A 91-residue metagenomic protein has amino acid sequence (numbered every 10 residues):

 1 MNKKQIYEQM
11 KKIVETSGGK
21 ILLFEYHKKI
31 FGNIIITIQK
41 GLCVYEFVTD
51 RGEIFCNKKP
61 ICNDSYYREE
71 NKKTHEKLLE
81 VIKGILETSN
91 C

Functional and structural regions predicted by a protein language model:
M1-Q39, K59-L79, I85-C91: Negatively charged, low-complexity tracts enriched in Asp/Glu with abundant Ser/Thr
Q39-K58: A short, structured beta-strand/loop element
